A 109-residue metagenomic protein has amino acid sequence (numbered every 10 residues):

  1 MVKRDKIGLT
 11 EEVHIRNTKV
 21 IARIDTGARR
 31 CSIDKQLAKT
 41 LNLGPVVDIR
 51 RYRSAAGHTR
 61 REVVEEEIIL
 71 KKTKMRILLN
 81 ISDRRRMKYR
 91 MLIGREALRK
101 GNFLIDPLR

Functional and structural regions predicted by a protein language model:
M1-R109: Pepsin/retropepsin-fold aspartyl endopeptidases
